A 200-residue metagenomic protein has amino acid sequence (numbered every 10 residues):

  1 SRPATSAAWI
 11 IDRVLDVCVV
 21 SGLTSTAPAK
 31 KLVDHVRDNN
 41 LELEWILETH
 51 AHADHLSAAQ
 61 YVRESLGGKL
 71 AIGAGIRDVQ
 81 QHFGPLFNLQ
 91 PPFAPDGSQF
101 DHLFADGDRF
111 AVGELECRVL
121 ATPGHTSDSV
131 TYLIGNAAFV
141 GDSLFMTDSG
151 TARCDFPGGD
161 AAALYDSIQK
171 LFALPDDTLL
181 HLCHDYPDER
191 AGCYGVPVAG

Functional and structural regions predicted by a protein language model:
S6-A8, R13-V19, F87-L89, F93-Q99 (+3 more regions): Metallo-beta-lactamase
D16-L115: Active-site HxH/HxHxD metal-binding segment of metal-dependent hydrolases
